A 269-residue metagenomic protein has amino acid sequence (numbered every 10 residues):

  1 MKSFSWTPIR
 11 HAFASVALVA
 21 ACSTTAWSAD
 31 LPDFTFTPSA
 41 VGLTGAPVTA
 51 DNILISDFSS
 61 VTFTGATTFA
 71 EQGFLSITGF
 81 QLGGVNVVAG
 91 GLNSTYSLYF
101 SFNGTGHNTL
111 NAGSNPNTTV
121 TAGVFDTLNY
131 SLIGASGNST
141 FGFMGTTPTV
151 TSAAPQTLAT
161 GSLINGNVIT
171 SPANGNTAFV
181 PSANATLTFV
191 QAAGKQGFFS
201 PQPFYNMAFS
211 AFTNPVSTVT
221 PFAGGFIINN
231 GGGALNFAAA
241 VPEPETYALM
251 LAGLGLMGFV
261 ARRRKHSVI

Functional and structural regions predicted by a protein language model:
K2-F4, A14, C22, W27 (+8 more regions): Intrinsically disordered, low-complexity segments enriched in Ser/Pro/Gly/Ala and basic residues
K2-L31, N230-A261, H266-V268: Short, threonine-centered small-residue motifs that mark membrane-proximal processing/anchoring sites and TM-junction
F4-W6, V16, T24, T95-L98 (+6 more regions): Compositionally biased regions
T7, A12, V19-C22, F80 (+6 more regions): Compositionally biased, intrinsically disordered low-complexity segments
S15-L18, T119, T149, L163: Detector for intrinsically disordered, low-structure N-terminal pre-sequences
S28-A122, N206-A240: N-terminal segment immediately downstream of the Sec signal-peptide cleavage site in secreted/extracellular proteins
F125-F204: Short helix-loop boundary/capping segments
P172-V260: Signal peptide-directed secreted proteins
